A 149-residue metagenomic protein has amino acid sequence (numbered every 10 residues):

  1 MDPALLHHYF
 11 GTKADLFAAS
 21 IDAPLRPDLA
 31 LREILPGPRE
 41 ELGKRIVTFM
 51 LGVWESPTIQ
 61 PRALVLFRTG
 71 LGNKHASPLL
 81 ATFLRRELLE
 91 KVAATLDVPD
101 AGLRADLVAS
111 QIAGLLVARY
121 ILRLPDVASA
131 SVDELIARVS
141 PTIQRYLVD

Functional and structural regions predicted by a protein language model:
M1-F10: Short hydrophobic/aromatic patch on the recognition helix
T12-F17, I112: Short amphipathic alpha-helical segment with a characteristic S/N-K-E followed by hydrophobic residues
F17-P24: Alpha-helical DNA-contacting segments of helix-turn-helix folds
L29-L64: Hydrophobic alpha-helical connector segments
R39-I46, S140-D149: N-terminal hydrophobic signal/anchor transmembrane helix of membrane proteins
M50, A63-G70, V108-I112, L116: Short alpha-helical scaffolding segments that buttress acidic/His motifs in well-ordered protein cores
E55-R85: Amphipathic alpha-helical segments used for helix-helix packing
S77-T82, V92-Y146: Hydrophobic/aromatic-rich alpha-helical bundle segments in the mid-to-C-terminal region
